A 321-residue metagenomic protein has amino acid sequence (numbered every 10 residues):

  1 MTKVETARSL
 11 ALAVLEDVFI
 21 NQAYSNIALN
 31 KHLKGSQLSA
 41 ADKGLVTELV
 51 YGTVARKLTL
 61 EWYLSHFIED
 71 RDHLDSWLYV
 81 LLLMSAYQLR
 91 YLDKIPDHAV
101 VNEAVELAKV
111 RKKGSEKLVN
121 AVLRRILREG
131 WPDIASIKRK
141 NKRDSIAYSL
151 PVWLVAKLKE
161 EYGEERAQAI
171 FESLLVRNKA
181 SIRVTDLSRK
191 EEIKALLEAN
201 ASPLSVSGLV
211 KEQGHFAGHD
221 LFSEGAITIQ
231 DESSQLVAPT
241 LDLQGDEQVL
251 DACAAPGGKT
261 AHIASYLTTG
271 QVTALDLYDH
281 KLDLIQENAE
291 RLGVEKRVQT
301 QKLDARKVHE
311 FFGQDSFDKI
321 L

Functional and structural regions predicted by a protein language model:
M1-L321: S-adenosylmethionine
